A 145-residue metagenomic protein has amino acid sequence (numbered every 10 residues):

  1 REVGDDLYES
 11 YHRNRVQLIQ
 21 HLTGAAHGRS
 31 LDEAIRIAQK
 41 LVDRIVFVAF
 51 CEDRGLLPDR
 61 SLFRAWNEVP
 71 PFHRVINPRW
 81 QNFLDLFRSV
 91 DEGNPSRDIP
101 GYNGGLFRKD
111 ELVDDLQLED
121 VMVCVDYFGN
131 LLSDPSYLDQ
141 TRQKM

Functional and structural regions predicted by a protein language model:
R1-M145: Preference for the N-terminal adenyl/adenosyl cofactor-binding alpha/beta module
